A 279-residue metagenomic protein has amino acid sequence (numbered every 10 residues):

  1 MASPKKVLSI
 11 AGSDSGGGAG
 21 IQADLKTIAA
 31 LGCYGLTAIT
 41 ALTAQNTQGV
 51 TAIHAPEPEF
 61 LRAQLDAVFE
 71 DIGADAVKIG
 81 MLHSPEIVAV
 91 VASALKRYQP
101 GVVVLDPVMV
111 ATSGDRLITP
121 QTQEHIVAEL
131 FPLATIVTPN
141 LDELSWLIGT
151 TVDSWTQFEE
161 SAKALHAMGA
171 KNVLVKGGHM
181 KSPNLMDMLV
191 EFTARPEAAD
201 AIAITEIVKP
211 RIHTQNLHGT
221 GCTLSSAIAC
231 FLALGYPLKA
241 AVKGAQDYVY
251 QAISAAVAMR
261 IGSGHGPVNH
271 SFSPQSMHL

Functional and structural regions predicted by a protein language model:
A2-S9, A29-T112, R116, S271-P274: Conserved N-terminal subdomain of the carbohydrate kinase-like
K6-A30, V242: N-terminal phosphate-binding or glycine-rich loops at protein starts, especially the Walker A/P-loop of NTPases
I10-G16, A203-H218: Short pre-catalytic strand/loop immediately N-terminal to key active-site residues, enriched for Gly-Thr
L31-L36, E197-T205, F231-A245: Phosphate-handling active-site elements
A52-A55, K239-L279: Charged C-terminal helix
P120-I204: Conserved phosphate/ATP/ADP-binding segment of small-molecule kinases
S145-W146, Q215-L238: Short, small-residue alpha-helix embedded
